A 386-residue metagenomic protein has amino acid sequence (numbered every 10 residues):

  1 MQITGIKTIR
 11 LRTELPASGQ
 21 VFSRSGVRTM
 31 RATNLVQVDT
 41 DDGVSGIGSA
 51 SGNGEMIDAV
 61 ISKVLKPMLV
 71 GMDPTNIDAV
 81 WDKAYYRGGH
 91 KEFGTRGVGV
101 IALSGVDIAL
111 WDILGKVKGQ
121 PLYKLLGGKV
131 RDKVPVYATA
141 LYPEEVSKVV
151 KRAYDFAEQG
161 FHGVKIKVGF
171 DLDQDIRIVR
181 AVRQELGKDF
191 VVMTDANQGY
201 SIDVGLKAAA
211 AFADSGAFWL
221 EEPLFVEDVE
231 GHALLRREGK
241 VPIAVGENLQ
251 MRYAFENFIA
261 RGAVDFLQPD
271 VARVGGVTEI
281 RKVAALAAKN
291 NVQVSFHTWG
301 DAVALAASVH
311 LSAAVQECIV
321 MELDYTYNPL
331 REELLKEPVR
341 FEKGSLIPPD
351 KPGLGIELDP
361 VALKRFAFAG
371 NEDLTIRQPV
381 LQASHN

Functional and structural regions predicted by a protein language model:
M1-D42, S51, Y327-E332, N386: Structured beta-strand/loop patches that form or line metal/cofactor-binding pockets in enzymes
M1-Q2, K116, Q120-R131, L346: N-terminal amphipathic alpha-helix/helix-capping segment at the start of soluble metabolic enzymes
I3, G43, L65, V106 (+8 more regions): Conserved, mostly hydrophobic/aromatic
D39-V117, N386: Metal- or metallocofactor-binding catalytic centers and their adjacent structured scaffolds across diverse enzyme
G48, V136-T139, V164-I166, V192-A196 (+5 more regions): Hydrophobic faces of well-ordered beta-strands that scaffold small-molecule active sites in alpha/beta enzyme cores
G127-G239: Metal-dependent enolase-superfamily TIM-barrel catalytic cores that perform enediolate-based chemistry
A210, G216, E227-S345, P349-P352: Shared catalytic-loop signature of beta/alpha-barrel
L354-N386: Extended hydrophobic packing segments that form well-structured cores
